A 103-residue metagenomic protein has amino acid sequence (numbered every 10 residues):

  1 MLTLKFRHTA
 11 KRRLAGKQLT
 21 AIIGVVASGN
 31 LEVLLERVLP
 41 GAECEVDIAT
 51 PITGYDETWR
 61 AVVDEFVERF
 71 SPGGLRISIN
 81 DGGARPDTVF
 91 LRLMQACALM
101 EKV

Functional and structural regions predicted by a protein language model:
M1-V103: N-terminal intrinsically disordered, cationic/polar leader segments that include organellar targeting peptides
